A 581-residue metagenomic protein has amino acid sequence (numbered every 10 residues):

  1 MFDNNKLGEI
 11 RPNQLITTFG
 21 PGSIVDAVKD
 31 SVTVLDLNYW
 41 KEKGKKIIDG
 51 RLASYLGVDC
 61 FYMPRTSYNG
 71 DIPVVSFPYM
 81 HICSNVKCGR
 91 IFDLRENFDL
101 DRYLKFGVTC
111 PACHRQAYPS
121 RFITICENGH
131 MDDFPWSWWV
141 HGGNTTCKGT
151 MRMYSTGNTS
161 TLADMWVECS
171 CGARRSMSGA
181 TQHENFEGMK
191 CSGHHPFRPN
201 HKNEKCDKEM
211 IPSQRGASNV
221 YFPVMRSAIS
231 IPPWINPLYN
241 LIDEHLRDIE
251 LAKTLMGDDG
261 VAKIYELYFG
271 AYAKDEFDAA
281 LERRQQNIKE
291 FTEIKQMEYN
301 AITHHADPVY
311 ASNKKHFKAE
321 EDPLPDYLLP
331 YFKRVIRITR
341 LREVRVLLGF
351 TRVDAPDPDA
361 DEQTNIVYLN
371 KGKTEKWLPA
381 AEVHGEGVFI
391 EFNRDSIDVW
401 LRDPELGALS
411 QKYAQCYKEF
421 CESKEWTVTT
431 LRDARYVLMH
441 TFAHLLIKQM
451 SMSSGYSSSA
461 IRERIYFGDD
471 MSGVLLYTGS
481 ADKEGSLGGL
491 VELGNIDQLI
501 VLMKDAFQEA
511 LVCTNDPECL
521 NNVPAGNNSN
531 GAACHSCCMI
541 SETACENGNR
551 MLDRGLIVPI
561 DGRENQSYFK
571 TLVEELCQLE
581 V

Functional and structural regions predicted by a protein language model:
M1-V140, N144, K148-G157, A163 (+1 more regions): Extended, well-ordered protein cores
H114, A173-G179: Short Cys/His-rich micro-motifs in 6-15 aa windows
M151-M153, G188-H194: Short amphipathic alpha-helical linker/capping segments at the junctions of internal repeats and modular domains
V167-C171: C-terminal interaction appendages of subunits in large macromolecular complexes
H183, R198-C206: Extended acidic/polar, glycine-enriched regions that form or flank non-catalytic beta-rich accessory modules
